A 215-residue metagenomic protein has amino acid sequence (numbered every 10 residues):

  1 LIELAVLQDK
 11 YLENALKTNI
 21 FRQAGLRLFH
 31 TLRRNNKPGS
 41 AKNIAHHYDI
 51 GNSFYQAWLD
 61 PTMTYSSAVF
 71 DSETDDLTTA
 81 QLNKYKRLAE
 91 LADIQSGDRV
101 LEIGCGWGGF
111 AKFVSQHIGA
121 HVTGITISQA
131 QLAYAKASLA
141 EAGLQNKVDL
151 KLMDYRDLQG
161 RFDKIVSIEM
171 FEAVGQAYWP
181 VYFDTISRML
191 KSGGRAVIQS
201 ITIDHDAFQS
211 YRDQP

Functional and structural regions predicted by a protein language model:
L1-W58: N-terminal auxiliary segments of SAM/dcSAM-dependent transferases
S96-G104: Conserved class I S-adenosyl-L-methionine
W107-I118: Conserved SAM-binding loop of SAM-dependent methyltransferases across substrates and taxa, primarily the Class I
A135-K136: Conserved SAM-binding loop
R156-I165: A short acidic, Gly/Pro-enriched loop at the edge of an enzyme's catalytic core that lines a small-molecule cofactor
P180-S192: A short glycine-rich, Lys/Arg-flanked "PGG" loop and its adjoining helix->strand segment in the class I
G193-I201: Conserved beta-strand signature within the Rossmann-like core of class I S-adenosyl-L-methionine
A207-P215: Short, glycine-/aromatic-enriched active-site segment of Class I SAM-dependent methyltransferases
